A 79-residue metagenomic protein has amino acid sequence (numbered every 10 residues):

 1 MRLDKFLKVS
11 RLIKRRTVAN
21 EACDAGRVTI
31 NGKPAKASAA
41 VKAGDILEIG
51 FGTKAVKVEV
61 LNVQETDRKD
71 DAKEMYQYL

Functional and structural regions predicted by a protein language model:
M1-V41: A basic, amphipathic helix-loop patch mediating RNA/tRNA/ribosome contacts
G50-L79: C-terminal structural segments of small proteins and small subunits
